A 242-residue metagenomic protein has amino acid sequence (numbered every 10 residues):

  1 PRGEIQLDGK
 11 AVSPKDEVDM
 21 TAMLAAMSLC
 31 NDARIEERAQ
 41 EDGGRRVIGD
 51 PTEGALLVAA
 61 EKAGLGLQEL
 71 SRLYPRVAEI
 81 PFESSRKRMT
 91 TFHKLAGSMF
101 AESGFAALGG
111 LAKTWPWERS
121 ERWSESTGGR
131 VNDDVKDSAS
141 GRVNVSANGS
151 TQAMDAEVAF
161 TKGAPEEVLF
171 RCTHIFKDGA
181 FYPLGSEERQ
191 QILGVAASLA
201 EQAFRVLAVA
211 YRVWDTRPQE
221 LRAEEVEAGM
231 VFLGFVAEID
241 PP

Functional and structural regions predicted by a protein language model:
P1-W123, D133-D137, N148-F232, E238: Cytosolic catalytic regions of ATP/NTP-dependent phosphoryl-transfer enzymes
R122-R130, R142: Arg/Gly-rich low-complexity intrinsically disordered repeat tracts
